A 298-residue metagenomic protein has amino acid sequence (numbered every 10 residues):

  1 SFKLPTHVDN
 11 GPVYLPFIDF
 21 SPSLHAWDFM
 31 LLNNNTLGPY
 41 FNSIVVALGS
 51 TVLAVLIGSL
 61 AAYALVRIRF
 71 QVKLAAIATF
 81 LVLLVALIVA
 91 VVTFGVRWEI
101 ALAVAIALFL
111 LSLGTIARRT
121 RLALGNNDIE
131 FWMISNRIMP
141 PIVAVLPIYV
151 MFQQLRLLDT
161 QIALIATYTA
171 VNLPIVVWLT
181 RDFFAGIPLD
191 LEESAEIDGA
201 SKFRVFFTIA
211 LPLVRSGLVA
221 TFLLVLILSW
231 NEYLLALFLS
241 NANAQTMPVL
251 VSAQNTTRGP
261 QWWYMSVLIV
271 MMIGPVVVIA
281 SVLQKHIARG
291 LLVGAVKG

Functional and structural regions predicted by a protein language model:
S1-G298: A hydrophobic, multi-pass inner-membrane permease signature
